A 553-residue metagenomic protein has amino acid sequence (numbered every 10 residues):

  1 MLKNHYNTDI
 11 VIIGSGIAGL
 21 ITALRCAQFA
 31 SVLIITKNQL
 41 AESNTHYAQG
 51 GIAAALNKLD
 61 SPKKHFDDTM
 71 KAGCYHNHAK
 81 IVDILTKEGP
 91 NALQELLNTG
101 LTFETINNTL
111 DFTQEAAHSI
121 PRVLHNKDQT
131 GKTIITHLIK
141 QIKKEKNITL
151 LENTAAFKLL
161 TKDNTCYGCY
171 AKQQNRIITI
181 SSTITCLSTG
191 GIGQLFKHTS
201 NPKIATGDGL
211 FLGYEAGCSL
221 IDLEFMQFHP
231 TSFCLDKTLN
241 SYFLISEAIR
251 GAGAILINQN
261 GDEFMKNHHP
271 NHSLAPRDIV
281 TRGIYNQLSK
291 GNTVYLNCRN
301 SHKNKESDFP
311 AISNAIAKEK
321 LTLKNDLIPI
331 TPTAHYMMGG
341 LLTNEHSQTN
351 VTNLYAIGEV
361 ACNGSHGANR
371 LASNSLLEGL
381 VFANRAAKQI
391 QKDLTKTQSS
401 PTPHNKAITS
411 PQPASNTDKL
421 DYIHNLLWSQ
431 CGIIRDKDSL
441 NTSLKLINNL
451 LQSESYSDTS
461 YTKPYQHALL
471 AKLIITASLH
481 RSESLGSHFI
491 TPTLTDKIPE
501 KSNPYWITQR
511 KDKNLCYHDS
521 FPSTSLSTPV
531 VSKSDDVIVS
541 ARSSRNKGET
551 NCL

Functional and structural regions predicted by a protein language model:
M1-L2, Y6-T8, R25, L40 (+8 more regions): Glycine- and aromatic-enriched mobile tails/lids
I10-I34: N-terminal Rossmann-like FAD-binding beta1-loop-alpha1 element of flavoenzymes
V11-I13, I180-G190: Short hydrophobic core segments
Q28-I52, K58: Glycine-rich FAD pyrophosphate-binding loop
A54-L85: Glycine-rich active-site loop/strand segments that organize a redox cofactor
N77-P90, R122-K140, L151, T199-G207 (+2 more regions): Short beta-strand to alpha-helix junction loop
L97-R176, S188, S232-D236, L256: Conserved redox-cofactor binding core of oxidoreductases
L212, C218-D326, Q389, D393-T395: An anion/pyrophosphate-binding glycine-rich loop and adjacent beta-alpha core in soluble alpha-beta enzymes
